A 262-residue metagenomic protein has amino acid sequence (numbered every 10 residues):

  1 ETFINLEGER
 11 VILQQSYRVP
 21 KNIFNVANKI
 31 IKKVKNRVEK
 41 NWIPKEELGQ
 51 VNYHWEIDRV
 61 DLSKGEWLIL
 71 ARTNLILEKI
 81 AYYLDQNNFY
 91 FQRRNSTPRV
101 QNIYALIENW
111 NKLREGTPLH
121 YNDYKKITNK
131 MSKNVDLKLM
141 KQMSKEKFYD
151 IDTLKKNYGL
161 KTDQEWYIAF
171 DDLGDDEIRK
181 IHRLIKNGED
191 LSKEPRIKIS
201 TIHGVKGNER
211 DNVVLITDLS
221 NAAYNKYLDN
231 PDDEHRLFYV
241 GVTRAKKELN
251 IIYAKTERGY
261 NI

Functional and structural regions predicted by a protein language model:
E1-Y53: Conserved RecA-like helicase ATPase core segment that couples NTP binding/hydrolysis to strand translocation
G8-I12, Y53, I69, F91 (+1 more regions): Conserved beta-strand scaffold positions in the cores of enzyme catalytic domains, especially in NTP/NDP-utilizing
P20, T73, G207: Short, conserved phosphate/pyrophosphate- and ester-handling motifs at nucleotide-, phospho-/glycolipid
N52-E66: Conserved interdomain hinge at the start of the Helicase C-terminal
G65-A81: Conserved strand-helix element at the start of the C-terminal RecA-like helicase core
I76-R93: Conserved helicase motor "Helicase C" RecA-like lobe of SF1/SF2 P-loop NTPases
F89-L113: Conserved beta-strand -> loop -> alpha-helix junction used to position metal-binding or nucleic-acid-contacting
N111-I252: Conserved helicase C-terminal RecA-like lobe
